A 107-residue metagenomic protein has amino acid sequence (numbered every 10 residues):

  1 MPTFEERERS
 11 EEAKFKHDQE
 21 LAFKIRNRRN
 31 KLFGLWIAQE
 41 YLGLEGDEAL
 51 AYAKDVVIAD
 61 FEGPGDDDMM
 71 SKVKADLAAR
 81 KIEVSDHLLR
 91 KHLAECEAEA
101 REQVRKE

Functional and structural regions predicted by a protein language model:
M1-E107: A charge-rich, low-complexity, intrinsically flexible signal that marks solvent-exposed coils, linkers, repeats
